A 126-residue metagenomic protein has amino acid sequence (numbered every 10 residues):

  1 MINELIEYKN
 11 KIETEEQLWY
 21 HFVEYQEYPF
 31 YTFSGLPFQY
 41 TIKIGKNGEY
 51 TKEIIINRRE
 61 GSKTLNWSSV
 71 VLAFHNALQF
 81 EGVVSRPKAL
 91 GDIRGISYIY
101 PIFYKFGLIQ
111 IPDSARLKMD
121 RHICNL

Functional and structural regions predicted by a protein language model:
M1-L126: Intrinsically disordered, charged low-complexity linkers and terminal tails that flank or connect structured domains
